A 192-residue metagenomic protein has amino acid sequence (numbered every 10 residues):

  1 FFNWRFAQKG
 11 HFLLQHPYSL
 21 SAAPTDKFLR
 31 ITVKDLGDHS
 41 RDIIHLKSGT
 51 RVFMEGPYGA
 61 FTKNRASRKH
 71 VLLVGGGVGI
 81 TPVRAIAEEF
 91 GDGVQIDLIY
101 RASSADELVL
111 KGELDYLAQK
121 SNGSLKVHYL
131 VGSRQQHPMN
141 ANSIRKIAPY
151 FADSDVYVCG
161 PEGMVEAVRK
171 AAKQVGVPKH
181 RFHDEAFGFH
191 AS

Functional and structural regions predicted by a protein language model:
F1-F53, Q95, R101-S104, D115 (+1 more regions): Ferredoxin-reductase
F28-V33, D38-S40, S104-V158, A171: C-terminal helical cap/extension that packs against the catalytic core of soluble nucleotide-cofactor enzymes
F53, K126-L130, H183-E185: General small-molecule cofactor/ligand-binding pocket signal
P57-S67: A short, basic/flexible loop-to-alpha-helix module at the beginning of a structural domain
H70, V94-D97, S124-K126, D155 (+1 more regions): Residues at the starts of beta-strands that form the adenosine-phosphate
G79, P161: Short, conserved phosphate/pyrophosphate- and ester-handling motifs at nucleotide-, phospho-/glycolipid
I80-G91: Histidine-anchored nucleotide/phosphate-binding helix
V175-S192: Short, flexible loop segments at boundaries between secondary-structure elements
